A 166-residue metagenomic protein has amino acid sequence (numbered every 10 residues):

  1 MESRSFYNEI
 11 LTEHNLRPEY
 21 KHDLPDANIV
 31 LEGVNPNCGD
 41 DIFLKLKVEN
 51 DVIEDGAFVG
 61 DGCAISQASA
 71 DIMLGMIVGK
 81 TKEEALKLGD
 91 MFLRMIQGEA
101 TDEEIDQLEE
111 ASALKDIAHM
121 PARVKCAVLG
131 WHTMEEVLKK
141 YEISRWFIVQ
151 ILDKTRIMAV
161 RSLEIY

Functional and structural regions predicted by a protein language model:
M1-Y20, D90-I148: C-terminal binding/interaction regions
R17-G60: Structured beta-strand/loop patches that form or line metal/cofactor-binding pockets in enzymes
V48, V52, F58-D116: Active-site- and interface-proximal helix/loop "cap" or "latch" segments in soluble metabolic and energy-transducing
V160-I165: Short, intrinsically disordered C-terminal tails of secreted or membrane-associated proteins
